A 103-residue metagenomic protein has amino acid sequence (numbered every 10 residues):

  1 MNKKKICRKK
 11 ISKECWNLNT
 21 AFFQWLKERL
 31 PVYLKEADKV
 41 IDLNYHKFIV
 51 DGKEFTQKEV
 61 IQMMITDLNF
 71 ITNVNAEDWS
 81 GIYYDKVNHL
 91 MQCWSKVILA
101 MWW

Functional and structural regions predicted by a protein language model:
M1-W103: Long, non-globular targeting/processing and low-complexity regions
